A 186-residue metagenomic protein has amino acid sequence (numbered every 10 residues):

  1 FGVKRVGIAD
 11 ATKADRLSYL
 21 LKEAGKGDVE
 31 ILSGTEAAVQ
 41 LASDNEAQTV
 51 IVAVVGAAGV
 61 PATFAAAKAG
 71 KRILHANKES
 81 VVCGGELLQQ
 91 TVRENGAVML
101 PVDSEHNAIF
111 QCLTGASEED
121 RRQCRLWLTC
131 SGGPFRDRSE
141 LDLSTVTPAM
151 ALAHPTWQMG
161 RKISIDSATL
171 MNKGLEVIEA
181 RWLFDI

Functional and structural regions predicted by a protein language model:
F1-A57: N-terminal glycine-/serine-/threonine-rich beta1-alpha1-beta2 phosphate-ribose binding loop of Rossmann-like
I8, E30-G34, I51-V52, L74-A76 (+2 more regions): General beta-strand structural signal in soluble alpha/beta enzymes
K13-D15, S80-G84, H106-A108, P134-R136: Short gly/pro/ser/thr-enriched loop/turn and capping motifs at secondary-structure boundaries
R16-G25, T35, V39, G56-A69 (+1 more regions): Rossmann-fold NAD(P)-binding glycine/threonine-rich loop
V29, L88-H106, C124-W127: Rossmann-fold dehydrogenase core element
H106-N172: Conserved anion/nucleotide-ligand pocket segment
I165-L175, E179-I186: Substrate-binding/catalytic subdomain of NAD(P)-dependent oxidoreductase enzymes
